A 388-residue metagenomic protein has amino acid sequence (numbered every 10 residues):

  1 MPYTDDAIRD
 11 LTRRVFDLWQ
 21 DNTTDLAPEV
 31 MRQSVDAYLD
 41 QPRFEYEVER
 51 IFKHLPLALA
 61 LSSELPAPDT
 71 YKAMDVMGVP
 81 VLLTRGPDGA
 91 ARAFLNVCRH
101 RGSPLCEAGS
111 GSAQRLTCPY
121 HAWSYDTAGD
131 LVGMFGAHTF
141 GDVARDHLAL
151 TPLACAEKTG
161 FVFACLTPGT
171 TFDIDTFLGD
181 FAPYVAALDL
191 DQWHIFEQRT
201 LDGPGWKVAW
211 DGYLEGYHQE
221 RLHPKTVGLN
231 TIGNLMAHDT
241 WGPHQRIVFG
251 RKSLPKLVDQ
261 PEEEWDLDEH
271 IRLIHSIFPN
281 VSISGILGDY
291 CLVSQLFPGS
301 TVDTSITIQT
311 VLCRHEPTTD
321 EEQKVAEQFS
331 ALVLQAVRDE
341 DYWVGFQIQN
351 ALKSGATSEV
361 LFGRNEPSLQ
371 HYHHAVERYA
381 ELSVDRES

Functional and structural regions predicted by a protein language model:
M1-A108, A154-A156: N-terminal pre-ligand scaffold of iron-sulfur
Y3-T4, T84, A90, N96 (+2 more regions): C-terminal catalytic domain of Rieske-type non-heme iron oxygenases
D10-R14, D36-D40, T117-W123, K252-S253 (+1 more regions): Short low-complexity stretches enriched in small and charged residues
V15-T23, T127, G179-A182, L267-D268: Short, flexible segments with low predicted structural confidence
M31, D36-A37, L57, S63 (+7 more regions): Flexible, active-site-adjacent loop/turn segments at secondary-structure boundaries
K53-E64, M134-T139, H275-N280: Short Pro/Gly-enriched beta-strand edge/turn motifs at strand-loop
L59-A67, A144-R145, I271-H275, T310: Short linear motifs in intrinsically disordered
E64-P168, F172-G179: Rieske [2Fe-2S] iron-sulfur-binding domain
